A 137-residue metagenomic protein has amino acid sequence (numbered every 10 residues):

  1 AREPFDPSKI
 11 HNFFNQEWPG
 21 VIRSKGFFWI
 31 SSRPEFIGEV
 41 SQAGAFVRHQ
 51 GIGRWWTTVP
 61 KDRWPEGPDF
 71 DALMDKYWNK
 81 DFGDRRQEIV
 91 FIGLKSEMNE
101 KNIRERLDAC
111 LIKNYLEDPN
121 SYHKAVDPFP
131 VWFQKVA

Functional and structural regions predicted by a protein language model:
A1-A137: P-loop NTP-binding site
